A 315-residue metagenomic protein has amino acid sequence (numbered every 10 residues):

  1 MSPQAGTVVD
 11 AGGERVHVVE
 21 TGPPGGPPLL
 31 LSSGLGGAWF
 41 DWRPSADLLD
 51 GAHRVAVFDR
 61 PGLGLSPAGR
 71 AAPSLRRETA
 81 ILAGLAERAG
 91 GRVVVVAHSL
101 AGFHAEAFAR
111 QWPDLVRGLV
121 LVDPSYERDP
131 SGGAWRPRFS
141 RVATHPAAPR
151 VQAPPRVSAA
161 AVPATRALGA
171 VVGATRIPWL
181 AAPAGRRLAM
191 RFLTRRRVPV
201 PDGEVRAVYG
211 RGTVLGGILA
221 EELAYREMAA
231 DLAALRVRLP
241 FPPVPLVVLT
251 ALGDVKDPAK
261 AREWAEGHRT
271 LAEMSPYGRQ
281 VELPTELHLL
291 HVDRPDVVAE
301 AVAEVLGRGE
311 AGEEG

Functional and structural regions predicted by a protein language model:
M1-R15: N-terminal cap/lid segment of alpha/beta-hydrolase-fold proteins
E14-L65, G91, Q111: Conserved HGGG/HGGXW glycine-rich cap/lid loop of the alpha/beta-hydrolase fold
L30-G34, H98, D123: The conserved beta1-alpha1 loop
V57-V96, H104, Q111-W112, Y126-F139: Active-site loop/oxyanion-hole signature of alpha/beta-hydrolase fold enzymes
V94, R117-V120: Residue in the alpha/beta-hydrolase core beta-strand immediately N-terminal to the catalytic nucleophile
V120-V172: Flexible "cap/lid" loop of the alpha/beta hydrolase fold
I177, V198-E282: Conserved serine/cysteine hydrolase catalytic core
E273-G315: Catalytic active-site module of serine/aspartate enzymes centered on a nucleophile-bearing elbow/loop
